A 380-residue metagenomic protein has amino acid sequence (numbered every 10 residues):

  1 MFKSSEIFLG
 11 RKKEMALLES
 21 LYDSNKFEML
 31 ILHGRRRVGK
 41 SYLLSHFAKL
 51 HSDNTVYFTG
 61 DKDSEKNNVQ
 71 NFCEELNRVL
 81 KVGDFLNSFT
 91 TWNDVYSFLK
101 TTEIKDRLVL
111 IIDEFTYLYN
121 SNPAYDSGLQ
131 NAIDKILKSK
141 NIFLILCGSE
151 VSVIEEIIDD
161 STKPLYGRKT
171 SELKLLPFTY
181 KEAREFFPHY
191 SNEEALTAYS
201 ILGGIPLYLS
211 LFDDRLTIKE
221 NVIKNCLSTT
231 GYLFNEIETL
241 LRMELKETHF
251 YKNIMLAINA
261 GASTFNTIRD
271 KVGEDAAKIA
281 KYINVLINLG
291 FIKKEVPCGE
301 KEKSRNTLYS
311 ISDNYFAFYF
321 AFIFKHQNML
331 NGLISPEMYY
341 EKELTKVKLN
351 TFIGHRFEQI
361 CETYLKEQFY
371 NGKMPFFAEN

Functional and structural regions predicted by a protein language model:
M1-E343: Phosphate-binding site recognition
E341-N380: Acidic-basic catalytic patches of nuclease active cores, encompassing PD-(D/E)XK and other metal-cofactor nuclease
